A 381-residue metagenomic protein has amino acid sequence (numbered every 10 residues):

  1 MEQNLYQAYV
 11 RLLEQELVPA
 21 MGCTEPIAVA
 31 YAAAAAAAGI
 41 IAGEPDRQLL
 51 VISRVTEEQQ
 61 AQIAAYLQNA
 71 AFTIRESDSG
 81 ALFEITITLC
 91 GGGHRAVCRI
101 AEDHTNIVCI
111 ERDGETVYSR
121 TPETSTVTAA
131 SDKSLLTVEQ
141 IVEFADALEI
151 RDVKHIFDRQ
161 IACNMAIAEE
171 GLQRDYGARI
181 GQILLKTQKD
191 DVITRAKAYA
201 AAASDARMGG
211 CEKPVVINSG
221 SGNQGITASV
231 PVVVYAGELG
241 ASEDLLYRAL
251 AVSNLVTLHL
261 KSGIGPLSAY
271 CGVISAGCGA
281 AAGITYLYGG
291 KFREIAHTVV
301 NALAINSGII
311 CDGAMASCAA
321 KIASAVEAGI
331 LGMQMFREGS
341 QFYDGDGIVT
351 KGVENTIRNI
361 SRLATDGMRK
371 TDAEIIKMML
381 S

Functional and structural regions predicted by a protein language model:
M1-L12, D191-G210, S242-L260, V300-G308: Acidic-glycine-rich active-site phosphate/pyrophosphate-binding loop
N4-L12, C23-A34: N-terminal glycine-rich anion-binding loops that anchor highly charged ligand groups
N4-Q15, D46-V51, A61, N69 (+5 more regions): Functionally critical mobile loop/hinge segments
P19-A32, K213-V230, C271-S275: Conserved phosphate/anionic-ligand binding catalytic regions in large, soluble enzymes, centered on
A20, Y235-R248, L258-S324, R337-D344: Hydrophobic alpha-helical bundle architecture
P26-A34, I40, G225-A241, A281-G289: Alpha-helical support elements that line or immediately flank enzyme active sites and cofactor-binding pockets
A30-L89: Early transmembrane hairpin of solute transport permeases
L67-G210, K377-S381: Signature of multi-pass transmembrane helix bundles
